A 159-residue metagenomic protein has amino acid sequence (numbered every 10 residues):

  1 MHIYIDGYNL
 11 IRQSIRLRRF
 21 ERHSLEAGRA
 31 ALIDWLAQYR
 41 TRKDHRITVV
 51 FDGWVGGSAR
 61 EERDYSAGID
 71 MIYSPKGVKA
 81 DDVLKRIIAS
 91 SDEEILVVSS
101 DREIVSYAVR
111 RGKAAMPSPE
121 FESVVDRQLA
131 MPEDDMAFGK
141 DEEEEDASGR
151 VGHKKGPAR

Functional and structural regions predicted by a protein language model:
H2-I5, N9-R159: Nuclease catalytic cores that cleave nucleic-acid phosphodiester bonds, predominantly acidic two-metal-ion
